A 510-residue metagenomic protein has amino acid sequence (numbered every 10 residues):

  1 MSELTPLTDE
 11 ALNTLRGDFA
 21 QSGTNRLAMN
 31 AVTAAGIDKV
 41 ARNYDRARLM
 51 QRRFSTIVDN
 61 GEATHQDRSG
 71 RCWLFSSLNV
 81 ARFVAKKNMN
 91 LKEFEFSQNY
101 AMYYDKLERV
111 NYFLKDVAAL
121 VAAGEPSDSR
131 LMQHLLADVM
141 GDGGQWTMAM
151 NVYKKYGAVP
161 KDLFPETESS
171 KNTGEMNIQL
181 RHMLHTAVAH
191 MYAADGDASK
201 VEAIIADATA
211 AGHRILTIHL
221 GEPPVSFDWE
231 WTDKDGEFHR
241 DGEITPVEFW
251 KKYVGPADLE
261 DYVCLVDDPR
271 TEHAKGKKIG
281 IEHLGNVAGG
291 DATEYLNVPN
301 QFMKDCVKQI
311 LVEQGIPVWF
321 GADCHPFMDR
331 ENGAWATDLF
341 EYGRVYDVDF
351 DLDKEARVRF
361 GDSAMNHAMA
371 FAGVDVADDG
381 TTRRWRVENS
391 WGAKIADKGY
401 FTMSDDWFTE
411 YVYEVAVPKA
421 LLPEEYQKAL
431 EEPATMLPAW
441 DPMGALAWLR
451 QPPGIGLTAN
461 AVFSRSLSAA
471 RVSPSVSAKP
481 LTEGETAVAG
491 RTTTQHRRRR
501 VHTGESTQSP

Functional and structural regions predicted by a protein language model:
S2-G61: N-terminal regions that are enriched for targeting/export leaders and immediately downstream pro/stem segments
Q51-V318, I395-D397: Active-site nucleophile-adjacent alpha helix/oxyanion-hole segment immediately C-terminal to the catalytic cysteine
C72, Y153, R359-G392: Catalytic nucleophile-His microenvironment captured as a short glycine-rich beta-strand/loop that brackets
Y100-M102, V318-G321, A370, R386: Structural recognition of the beta-strand scaffold that forms the well-ordered cores of secreted hydrolase catalytic
G290-N366: Long, positively charged binding patches that form subdomain-scale interaction surfaces for polyanionic ligands
T293-L296, K304-I310, A356-G361, A370-A377 (+4 more regions): Generic recognition of flexible, low-complexity loop/linker segments
A377-L457: Conserved catalytic-core surface of thiol
F463-P480, R491, H496-R499, S506-S509: Low-acidity, Ser/Thr- and Arg-rich intrinsically disordered low-complexity segments
